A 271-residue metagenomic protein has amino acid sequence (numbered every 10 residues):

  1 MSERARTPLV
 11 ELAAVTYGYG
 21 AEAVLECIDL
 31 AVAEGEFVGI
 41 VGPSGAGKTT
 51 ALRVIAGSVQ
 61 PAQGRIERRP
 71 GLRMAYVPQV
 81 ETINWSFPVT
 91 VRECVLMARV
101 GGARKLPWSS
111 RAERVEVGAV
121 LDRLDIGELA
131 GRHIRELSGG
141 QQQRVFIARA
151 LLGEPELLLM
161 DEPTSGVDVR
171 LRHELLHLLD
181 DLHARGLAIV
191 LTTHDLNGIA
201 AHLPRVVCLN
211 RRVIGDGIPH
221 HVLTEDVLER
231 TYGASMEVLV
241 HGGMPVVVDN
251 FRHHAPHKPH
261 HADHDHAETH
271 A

Functional and structural regions predicted by a protein language model:
A56: Helix-to-loop junction immediately C-terminal to a conserved catalytic motif
L96, S110-L129: Conserved ABC ATPase "signature" region
H133-L137, Q141: Conserved ABC ATPase signature
E154: Conserved catalytic motifs of ABC-family nucleotide-binding domains
L158-D161: Catalytic Walker B motif of ABC-type/P-loop ATPase nucleotide-binding domains
T193-H194: H-loop/switch region of ABC-family ATPase nucleotide-binding domains
E225, R230-A271: ABC ATPase nucleotide-binding domains
